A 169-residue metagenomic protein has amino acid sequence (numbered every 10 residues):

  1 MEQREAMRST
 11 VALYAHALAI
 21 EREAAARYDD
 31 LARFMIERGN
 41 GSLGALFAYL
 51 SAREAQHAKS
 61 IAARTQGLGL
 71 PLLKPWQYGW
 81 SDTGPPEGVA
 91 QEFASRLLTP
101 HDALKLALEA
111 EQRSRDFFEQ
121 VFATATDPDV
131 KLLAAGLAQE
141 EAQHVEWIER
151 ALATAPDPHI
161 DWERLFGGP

Functional and structural regions predicted by a protein language model:
M1-P169: Iron-associated oxidoreductase/ferritin-like identity signal
